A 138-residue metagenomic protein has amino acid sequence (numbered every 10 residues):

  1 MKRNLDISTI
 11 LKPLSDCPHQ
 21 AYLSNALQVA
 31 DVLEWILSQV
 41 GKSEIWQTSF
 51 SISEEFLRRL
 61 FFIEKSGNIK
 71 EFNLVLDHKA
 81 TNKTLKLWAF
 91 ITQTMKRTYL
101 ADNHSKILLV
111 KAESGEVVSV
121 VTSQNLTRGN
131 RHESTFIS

Functional and structural regions predicted by a protein language model:
M1-S138: PLD/PLD-like phosphodiesterase catalytic module centered on the HKD motif
